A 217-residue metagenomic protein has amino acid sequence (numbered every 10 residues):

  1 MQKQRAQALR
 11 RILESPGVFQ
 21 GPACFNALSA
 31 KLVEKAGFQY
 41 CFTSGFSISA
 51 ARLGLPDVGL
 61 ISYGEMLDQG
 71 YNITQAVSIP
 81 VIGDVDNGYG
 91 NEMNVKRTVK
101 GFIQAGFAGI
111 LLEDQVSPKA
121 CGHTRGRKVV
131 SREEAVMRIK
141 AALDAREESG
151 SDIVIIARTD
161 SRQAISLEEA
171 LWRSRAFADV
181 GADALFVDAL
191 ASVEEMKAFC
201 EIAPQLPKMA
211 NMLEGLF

Functional and structural regions predicted by a protein language model:
Q2-F217: Alpha/beta enzyme core
